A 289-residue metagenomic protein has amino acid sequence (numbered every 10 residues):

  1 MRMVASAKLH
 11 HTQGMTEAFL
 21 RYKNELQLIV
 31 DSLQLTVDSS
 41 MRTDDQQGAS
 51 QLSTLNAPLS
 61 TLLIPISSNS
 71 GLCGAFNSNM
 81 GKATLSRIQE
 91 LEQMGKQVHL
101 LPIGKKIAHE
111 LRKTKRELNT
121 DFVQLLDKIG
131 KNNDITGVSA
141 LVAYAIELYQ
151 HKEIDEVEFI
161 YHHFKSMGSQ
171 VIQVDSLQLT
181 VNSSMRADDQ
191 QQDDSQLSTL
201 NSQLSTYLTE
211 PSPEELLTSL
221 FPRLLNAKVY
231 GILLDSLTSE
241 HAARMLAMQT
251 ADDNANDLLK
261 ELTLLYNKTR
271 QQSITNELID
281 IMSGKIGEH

Functional and structural regions predicted by a protein language model:
M1-N182, R186-H289: C-terminal beta-strand-loop-alpha-helix "lid" module of Rossmann-like NAD(P)-dependent dehydrogenases
